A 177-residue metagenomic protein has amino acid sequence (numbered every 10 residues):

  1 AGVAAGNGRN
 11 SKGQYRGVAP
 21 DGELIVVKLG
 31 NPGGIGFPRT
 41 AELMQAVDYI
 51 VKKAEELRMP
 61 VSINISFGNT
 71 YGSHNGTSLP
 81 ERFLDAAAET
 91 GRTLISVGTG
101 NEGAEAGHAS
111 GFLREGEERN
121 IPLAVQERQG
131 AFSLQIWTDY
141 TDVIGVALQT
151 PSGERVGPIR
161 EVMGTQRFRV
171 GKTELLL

Functional and structural regions predicted by a protein language model:
A1-R39, R58-S62, T90-R92, G130-F132 (+1 more regions): Subtilisin-like serine protease catalytic core
G2, A41, Q45-D48, K52 (+1 more regions): Solvent-exposed, polar/charged alpha-helical surfaces in well-ordered, non-transmembrane soluble domains, broadly
A5-N10, Q45-A46, G116-E118, E127-Q129: Short amphipathic alpha-helical surface micro-motifs
N7-G8, A54, F112: Active-site catalytic pocket residues across diverse enzymes, especially alpha/beta-hydrolases
L24, Q45, P151-E154: Amphipathic alpha-helical scaffolding segments
V27-L29, V47-N75, G98-T99: Short acidic, glycine-rich surface-loop motifs adjacent to enzyme active sites
F37-M44, H74-S78: Soluble non-cytosolic domains of exported or imported proteins
G68-L177: Substrate-binding/specificity loop regions of serine endopeptidase catalytic domains, predominantly subtilases
